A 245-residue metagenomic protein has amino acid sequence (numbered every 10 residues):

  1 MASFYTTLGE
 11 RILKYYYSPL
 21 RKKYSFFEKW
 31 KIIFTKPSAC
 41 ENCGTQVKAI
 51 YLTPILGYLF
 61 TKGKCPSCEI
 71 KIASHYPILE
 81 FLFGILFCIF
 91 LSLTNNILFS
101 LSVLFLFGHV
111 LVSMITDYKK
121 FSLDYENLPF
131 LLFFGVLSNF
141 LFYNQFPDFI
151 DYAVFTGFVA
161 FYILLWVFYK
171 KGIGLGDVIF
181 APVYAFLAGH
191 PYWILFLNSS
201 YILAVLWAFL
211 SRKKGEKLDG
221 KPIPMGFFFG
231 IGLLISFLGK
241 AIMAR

Functional and structural regions predicted by a protein language model:
M1-R245: A membrane-topology feature that recognizes alpha-helical transmembrane segments and their immediate juxtamembrane
